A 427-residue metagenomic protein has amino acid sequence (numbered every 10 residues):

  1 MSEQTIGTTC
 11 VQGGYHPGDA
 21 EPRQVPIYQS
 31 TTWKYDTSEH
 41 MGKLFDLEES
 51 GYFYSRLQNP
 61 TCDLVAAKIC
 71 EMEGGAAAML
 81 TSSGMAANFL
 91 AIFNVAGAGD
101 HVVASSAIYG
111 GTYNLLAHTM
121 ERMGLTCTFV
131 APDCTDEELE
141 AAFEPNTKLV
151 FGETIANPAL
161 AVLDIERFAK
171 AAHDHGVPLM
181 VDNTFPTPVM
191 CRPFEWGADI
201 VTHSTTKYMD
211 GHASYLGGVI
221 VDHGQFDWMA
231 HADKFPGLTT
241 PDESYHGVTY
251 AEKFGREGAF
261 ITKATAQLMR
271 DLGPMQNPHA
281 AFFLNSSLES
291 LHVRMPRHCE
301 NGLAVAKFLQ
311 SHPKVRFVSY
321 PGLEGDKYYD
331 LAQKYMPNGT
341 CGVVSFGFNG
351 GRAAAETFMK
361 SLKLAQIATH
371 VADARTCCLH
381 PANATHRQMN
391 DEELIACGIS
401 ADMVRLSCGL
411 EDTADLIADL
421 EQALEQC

Functional and structural regions predicted by a protein language model:
M1-N59, A67: N-terminal "arm"/small-domain region of PLP-dependent enzymes with the aminotransferase-like
S2, G7-H16, A78-Q310: Conserved PLP-enzyme active-site core in the AAT-like
G14-Y15, Q29-Y35, K207, G224-Q225 (+7 more regions): Glycine-rich beta-alpha junction loops
T37-F89, G111-T119: Conserved N-terminal alpha-helix of the aminotransferase class I/II PLP-enzyme fold
A117-H118, T126-C127, A141, P145-K148 (+4 more regions): PLP-dependent enzyme catalytic core of the Aspartate aminotransferase-like
L272-M275, H279-A281, S286-S290, M295-R297 (+3 more regions): Conserved small-domain helix->loop->beta segment predominantly found in fold-type I
